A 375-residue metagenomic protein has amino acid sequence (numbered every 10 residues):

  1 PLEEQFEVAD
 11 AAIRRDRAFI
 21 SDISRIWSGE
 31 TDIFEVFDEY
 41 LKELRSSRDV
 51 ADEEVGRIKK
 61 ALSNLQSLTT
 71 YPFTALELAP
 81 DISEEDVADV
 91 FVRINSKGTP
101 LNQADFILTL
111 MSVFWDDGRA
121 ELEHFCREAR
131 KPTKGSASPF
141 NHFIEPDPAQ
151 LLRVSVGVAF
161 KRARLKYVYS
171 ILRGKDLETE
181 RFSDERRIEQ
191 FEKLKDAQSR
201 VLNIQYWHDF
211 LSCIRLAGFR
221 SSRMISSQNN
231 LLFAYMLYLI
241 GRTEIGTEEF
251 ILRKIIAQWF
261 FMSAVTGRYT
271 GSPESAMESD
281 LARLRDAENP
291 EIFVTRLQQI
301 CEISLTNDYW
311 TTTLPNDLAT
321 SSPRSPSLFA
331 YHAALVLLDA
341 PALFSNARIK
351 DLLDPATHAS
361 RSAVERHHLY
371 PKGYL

Functional and structural regions predicted by a protein language model:
P1-R173, S221-I225, F250, Q258-M262: Basic- and aromatic-enriched surface patches that contact anionic nucleotides/nucleic acids
D81-A88, P100, I188, V201-I204 (+4 more regions): Conserved structured core elements
D89-R93, A149-A159, N229-I240, A257-V265 (+1 more regions): Short, hydrophobic/amphipathic alpha-helical patches that form generic packing surfaces within helical domains
K97-L101, L239-E248, A340-L352: Short helix-capping/linker segments at secondary-structure and domain boundaries
G98-A104, S227, L231-L232, E244-D286: Charged substrate- and nucleic-acid-binding regions of tRNA-handling and nucleotidyl-transfer enzymes, centered on
L152-K175, F191-E192, L281-Y309: Long, charge-rich alpha-helical interaction segments
K166-I245: Structured, charged N-terminal subsegments at the starts of enzyme catalytic cores and at intra-chain domain/subunit
V265-Y374: Intrinsically disordered, low-complexity N-proximal targeting/linker segments that flank membranes
